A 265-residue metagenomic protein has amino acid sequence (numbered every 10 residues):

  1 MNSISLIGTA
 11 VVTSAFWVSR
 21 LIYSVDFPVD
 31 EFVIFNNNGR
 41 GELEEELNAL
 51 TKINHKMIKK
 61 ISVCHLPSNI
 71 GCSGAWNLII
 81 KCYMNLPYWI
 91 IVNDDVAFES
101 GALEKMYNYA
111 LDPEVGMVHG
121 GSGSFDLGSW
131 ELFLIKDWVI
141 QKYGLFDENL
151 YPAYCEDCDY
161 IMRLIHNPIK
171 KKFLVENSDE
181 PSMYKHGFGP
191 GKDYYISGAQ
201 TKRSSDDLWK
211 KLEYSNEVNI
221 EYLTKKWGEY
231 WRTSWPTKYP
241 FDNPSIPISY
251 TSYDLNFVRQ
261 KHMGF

Functional and structural regions predicted by a protein language model:
V12, V63-C72, G123: Short, acidic/glycine-rich phosphate-metal binding loop used to engage nucleotide
T13-F27: Short, well-formed alpha-helical segments that are part of the catalytic scaffolds of diverse glycosyltransferases
D26-C64: Acidic donor-binding segment of Leloir-type glycosyltransferases
L66-Y83, W130: Glycine-rich, basic loop-to-helix element that forms the pyrophosphate-binding segment of sugar-nucleotide handling
L86-A97: Short beta-strand-to-loop acidic/aromatic patch adjacent to the donor-nucleotide binding site
A97-S129: Conserved donor NDP-sugar-binding/catalytic core segment of glycosyltransferases
I135-Y154, R163-L174: Aromatic-glycine-rich donor-binding/catalytic loop that engages nucleotide-sugar donors across glycosyltransferases
C158-F265: C-terminal catalytic/acceptor-binding lobe
